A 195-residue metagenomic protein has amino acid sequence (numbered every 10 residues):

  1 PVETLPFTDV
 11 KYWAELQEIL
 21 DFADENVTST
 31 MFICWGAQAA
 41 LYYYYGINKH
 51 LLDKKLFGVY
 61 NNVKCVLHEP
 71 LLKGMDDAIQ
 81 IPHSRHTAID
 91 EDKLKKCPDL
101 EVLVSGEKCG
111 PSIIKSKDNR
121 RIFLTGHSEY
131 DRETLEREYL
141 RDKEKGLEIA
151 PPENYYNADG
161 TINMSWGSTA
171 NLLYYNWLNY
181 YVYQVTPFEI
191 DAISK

Functional and structural regions predicted by a protein language model:
P1-E3, D118: Short, histidine-centered active-site or binding-site loop motifs used for metal coordination, general acid-base
E3-V66: Cysteine-nucleophile active-site neighborhood
E18, F57, N61-K195: Amide-donor transfer/coupling interface in amidating biosynthetic enzymes
